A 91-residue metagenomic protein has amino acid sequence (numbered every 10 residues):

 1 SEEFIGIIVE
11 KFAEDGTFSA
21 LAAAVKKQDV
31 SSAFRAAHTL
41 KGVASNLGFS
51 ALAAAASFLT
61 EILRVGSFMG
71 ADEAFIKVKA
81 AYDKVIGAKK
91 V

Functional and structural regions predicted by a protein language model:
S1-T39, N46, V65-K90: Long, amphipathic alpha-helical coiled-coil segments characteristic of histidine-phosphotransfer scaffolds
G42-F58: Short, charge-rich amphipathic alpha-helical segments embedded in non-transmembrane helical bundles/solenoids
A55-S67: Short helix/strand-capping connector loops at secondary-structure junctions
